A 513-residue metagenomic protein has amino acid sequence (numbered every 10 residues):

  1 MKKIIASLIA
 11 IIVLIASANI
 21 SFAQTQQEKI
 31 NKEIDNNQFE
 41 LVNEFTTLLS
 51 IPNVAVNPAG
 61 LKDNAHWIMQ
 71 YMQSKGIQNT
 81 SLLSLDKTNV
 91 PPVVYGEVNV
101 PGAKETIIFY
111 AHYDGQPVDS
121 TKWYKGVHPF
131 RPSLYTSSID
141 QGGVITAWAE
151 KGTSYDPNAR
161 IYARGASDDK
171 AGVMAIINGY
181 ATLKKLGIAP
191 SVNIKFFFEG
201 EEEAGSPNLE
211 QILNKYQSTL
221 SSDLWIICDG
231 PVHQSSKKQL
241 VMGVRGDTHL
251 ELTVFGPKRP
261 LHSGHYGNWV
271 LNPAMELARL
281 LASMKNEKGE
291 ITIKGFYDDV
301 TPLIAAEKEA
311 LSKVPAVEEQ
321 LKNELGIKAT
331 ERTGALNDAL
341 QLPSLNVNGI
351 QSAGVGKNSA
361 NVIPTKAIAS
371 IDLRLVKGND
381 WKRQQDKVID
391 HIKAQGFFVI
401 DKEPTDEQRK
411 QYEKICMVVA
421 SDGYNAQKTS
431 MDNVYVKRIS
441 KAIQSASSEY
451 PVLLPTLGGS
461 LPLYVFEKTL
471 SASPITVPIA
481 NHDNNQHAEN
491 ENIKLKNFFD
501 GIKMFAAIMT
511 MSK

Functional and structural regions predicted by a protein language model:
M1-Q26: Bacterial Sec-dependent N-terminal signal peptides
Q24-R164, K185-P190, I371: Acidic/His- and Gly-rich active-site-bordering loop/insert found across diverse amide/peptide-bond hydrolases
P91, K104, V127, S191 (+5 more regions): Short, solvent-exposed loop/turn segments at the edges of secondary structure
Y113-G115, F197-S206, C228-H233, G256-K258 (+2 more regions): Acidic, glycine-rich active-site loops and adjacent beta-strand->loop/helix elements that engage anionic groups
T153-G243, A316: Acidic/histidine-rich catalytic neighborhood of metal-dependent amide-processing enzymes
Q234, T292-K366, R374, N379-D390 (+2 more regions): An extended, acidic, His-containing surface patch that forms the Zn2+-binding/catalytic region of metallohydrolases
Q239-G256, V477: Flexible glycine/proline-rich, aromatic-decorated loop/lid segments
G267-K288: A short core secondary-structure module
